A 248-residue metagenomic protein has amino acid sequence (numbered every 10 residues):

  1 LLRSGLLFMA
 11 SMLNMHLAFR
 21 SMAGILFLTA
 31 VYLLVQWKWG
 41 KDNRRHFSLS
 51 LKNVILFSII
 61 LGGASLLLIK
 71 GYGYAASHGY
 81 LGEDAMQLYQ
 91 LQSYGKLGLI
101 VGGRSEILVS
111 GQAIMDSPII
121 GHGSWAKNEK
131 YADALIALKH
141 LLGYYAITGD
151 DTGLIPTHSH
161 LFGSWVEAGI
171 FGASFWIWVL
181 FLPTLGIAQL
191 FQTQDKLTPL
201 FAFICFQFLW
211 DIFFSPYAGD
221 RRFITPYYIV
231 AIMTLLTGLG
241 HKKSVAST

Functional and structural regions predicted by a protein language model:
L1, V31-R44, T184-Q192, I232-H241: Structural signal for the C-terminal ends of transmembrane alpha-helices and the immediately following loop
L1-Y80: Hydrophobic alpha-helical segments of polytopic membrane proteins
G5-M12, P183, I204-I212: Hydrophobic, membrane-inserted alpha-helices
A10-A18, Q189-L190, W210-P216: Hydrophobic alpha-helical transmembrane segments
A30-L33, V179, L200-T248: Transmembrane alpha-helices of multi-pass inner-membrane enzymes
F47-S58, G62-I114, A126-K127: Juxtamembrane membrane-water interface segments immediately following transmembrane helices in multi-pass
Y94-D116, I120-A168: Long extracytoplasmic/lumenal interhelical loops at the membrane interface of multi-pass membrane proteins
V166-Q207: Hydrophobic transmembrane alpha-helices and their immediate junctions
